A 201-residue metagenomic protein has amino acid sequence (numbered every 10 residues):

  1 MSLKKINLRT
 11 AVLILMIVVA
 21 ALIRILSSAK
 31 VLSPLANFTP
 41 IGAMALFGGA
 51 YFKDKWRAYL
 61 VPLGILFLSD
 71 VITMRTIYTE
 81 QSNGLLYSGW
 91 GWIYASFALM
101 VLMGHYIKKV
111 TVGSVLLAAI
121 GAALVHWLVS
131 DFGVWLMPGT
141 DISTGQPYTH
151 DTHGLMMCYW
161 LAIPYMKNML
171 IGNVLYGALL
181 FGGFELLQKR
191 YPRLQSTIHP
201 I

Functional and structural regions predicted by a protein language model:
M1-L8, Q188-I201: Membrane-interfacial, low-structure loops and terminal tails that flank and connect transmembrane helices in multi-pass
S2-F52, W56-V61: Hydrophobic transmembrane alpha-helices
I17-L26, L63-T76, A123-F132: Aromatic-anchored segments of alpha-helical transmembrane domains
L22, F47-D54, L99-V110, G183-Y191: Structural signal for the C-terminal ends of transmembrane alpha-helices and the immediately following loop
L35-G48, I72, W90-L99, F132 (+2 more regions): Membrane-embedded alpha-helical segments of multi-pass membrane proteins, especially the transmembrane helices
A58-S69, V115-L124, L180, T197-P200: Central hydrophobic cores of alpha-helical transmembrane segments in multi-pass integral membrane proteins
T79-W127: Short helix-perturbing small/polar motifs within transmembrane alpha-helices
T111-K189, R193-L194: Membrane-embedded alpha-helical hairpins and interfacial helices in multi-pass inner-membrane proteins
